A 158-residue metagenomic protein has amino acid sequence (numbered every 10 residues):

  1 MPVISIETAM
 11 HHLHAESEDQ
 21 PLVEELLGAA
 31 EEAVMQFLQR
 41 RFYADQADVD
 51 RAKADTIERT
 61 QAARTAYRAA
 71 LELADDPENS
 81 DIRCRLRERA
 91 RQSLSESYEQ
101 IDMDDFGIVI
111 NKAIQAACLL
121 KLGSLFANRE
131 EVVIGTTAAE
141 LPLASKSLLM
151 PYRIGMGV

Functional and structural regions predicted by a protein language model:
M1-V158: Divalent metal-cofactor coordination and adjacent catalytic microenvironments
